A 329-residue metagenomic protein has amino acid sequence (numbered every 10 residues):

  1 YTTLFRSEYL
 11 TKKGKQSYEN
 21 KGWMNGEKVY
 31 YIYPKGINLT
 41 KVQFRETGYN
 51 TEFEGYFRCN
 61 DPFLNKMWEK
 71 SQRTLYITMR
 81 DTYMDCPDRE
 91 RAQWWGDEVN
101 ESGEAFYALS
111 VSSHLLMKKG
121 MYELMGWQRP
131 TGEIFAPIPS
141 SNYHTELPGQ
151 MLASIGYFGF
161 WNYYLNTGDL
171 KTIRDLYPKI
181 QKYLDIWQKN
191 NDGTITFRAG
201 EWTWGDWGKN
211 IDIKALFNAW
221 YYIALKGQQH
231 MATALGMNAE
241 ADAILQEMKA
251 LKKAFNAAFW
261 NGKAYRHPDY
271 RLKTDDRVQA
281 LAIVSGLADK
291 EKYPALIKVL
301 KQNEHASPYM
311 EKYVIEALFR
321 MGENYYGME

Functional and structural regions predicted by a protein language model:
Y1, F5-D88, D97, S112-K118 (+4 more regions): Extracellular/oxidizing-compartment recognition motifs
W94-E329: Active-site core of glycosidic bond-cleaving carbohydrate-active enzymes
